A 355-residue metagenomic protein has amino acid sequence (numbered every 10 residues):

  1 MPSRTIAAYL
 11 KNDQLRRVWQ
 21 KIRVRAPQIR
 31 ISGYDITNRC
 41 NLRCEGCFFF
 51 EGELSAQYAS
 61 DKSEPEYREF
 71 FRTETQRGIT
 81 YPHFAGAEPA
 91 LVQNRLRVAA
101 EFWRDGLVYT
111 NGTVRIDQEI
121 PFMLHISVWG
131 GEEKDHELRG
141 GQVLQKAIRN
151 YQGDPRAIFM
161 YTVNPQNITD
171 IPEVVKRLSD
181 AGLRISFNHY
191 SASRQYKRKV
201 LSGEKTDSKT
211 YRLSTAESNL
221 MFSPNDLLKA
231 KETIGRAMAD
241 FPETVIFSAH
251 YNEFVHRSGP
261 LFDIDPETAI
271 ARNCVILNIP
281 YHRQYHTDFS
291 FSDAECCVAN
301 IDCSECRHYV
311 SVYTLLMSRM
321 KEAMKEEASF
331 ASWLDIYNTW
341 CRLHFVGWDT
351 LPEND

Functional and structural regions predicted by a protein language model:
P2-R115, E327: Conserved alpha-helical substructure of the radical SAM core
V18-W19, I158-M160, V174-L183, E253-T268 (+2 more regions): Amphipathic, soluble alpha/beta structural segments
Q28, N273-D355: Flexible mid-to-C-terminal extensions adjoining Fe-S/redox cofactors in radical SAM and related proteins
D35-I36, R43-F50, I126-G131, F187-S193: Short loop/turn segments at strand-loop or loop-helix junctions that form parts of catalytic or ligand-binding pockets
L54-E69, G86-F122, I126-K146, Y161-V174 (+1 more regions): Canonical radical SAM enzyme core domain
T80, F122, L183-R184: Short acidic/polar active-site loop segments enriched in Thr and Asp
S127, E133-Y285, F291: Radical SAM enzyme [4Fe-4S]-AdoMet core and its adjacent flexible, acidic and glycine-rich loops/tails across
